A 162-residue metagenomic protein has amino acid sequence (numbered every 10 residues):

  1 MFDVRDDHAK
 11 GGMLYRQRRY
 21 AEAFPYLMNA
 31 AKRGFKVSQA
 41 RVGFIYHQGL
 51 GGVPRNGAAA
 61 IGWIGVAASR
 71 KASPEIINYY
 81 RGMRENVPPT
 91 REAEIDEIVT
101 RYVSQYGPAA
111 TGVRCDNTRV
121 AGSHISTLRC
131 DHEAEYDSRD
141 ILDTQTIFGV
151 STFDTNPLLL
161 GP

Functional and structural regions predicted by a protein language model:
F2-D3, D7, L14, R18 (+3 more regions): Short helix-capping/linker turns of helical repeat alpha-solenoids
R5-R16, R41-Q48, N78-R84: Hydrophobic face of amphipathic alpha-helices that form TPR/SEL1-like repeat modules and related alpha-solenoid
E22-Y26: Repeat-mediated protein-protein interaction surfaces in helical alpha-solenoids
N29-A30, A67: Canonical positions in the second alpha-helix
F35, R41-G51, I64-G65: Consensus positions within tandem repeat domains that build extended binding/scaffold surfaces
P54-E75, R81-G82, P88, A93-Y106: TPR/TPR-like (Sel1-like) alpha-helical repeat modules
P89-D137, I141: Pro/Ala/Gly-rich low-complexity, hydrophilic intrinsically disordered segments
I141-G161: Short, low-complexity, Pro/Ser/Thr/Gly-rich segments in the mature regions of secreted, periplasmic
